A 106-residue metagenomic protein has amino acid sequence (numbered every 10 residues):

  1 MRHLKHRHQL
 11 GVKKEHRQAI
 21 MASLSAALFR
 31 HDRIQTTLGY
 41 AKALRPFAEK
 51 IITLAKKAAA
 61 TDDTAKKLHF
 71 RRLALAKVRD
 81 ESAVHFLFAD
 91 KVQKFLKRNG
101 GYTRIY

Functional and structural regions predicted by a protein language model:
M1-V12, S23-Y106: Structured, basic alpha/beta domains of bacterial-type, RNA-associated proteins
I20: Basic, ligand-binding patches in group-transfer machinery, especially extracytoplasmic/periplasmic segments
